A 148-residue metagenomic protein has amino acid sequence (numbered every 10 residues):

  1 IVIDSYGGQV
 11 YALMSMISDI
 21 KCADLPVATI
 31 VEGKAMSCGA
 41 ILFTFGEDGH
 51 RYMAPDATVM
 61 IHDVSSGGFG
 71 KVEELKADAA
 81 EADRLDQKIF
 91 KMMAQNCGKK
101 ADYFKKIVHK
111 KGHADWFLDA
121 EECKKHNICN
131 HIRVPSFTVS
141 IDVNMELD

Functional and structural regions predicted by a protein language model:
V2-C38, T44-D148: N-terminal organellar transit peptides
